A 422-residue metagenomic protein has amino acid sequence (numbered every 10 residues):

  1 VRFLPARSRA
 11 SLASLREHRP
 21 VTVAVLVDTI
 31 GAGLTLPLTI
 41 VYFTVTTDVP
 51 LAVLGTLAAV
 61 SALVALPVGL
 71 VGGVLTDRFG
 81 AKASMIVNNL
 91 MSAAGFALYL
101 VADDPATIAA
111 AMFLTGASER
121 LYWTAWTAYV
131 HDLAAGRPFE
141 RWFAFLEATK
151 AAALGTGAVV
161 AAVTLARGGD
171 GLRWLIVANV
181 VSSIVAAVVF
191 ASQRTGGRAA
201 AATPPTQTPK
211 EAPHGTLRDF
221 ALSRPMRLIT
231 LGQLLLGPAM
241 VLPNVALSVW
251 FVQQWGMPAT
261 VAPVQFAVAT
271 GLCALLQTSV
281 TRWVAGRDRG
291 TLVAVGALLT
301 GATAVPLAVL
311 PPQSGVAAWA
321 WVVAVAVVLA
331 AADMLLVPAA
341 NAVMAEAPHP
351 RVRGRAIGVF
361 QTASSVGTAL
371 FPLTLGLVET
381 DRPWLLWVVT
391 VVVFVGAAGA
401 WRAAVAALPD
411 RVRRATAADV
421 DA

Functional and structural regions predicted by a protein language model:
V1-H18, Q193-L235, A422: Juxtamembrane intracellular "pre-TM" segments in multi-pass secondary transporters
S8-A62, P225-A267: Helix-loop boundary and gating motifs at the non-cytosolic
L66-A102: Conserved MFS/SLC helix-loop-helix module at the cytosolic interface between two early adjacent transmembrane helices
V68-G80, L165, L275-G290, E379: Helix-to-loop junctions at the C-terminal end of transmembrane segments in multipass secondary transporters
A83-L98, V180, T291-P306: Structural signature of the two symmetry-related core transmembrane helices
A111-K150: Cytoplasmic helix-loop-helix junction between adjacent transmembrane helices in 12-TM secondary transporters
V181-A202, A400-A404: C-terminal membrane-cytosol helix-exit motif in multi-pass small-molecule transporters
T291-L336: C-terminal transmembrane helical hairpin of 12-TM major facilitator-type secondary transporters
